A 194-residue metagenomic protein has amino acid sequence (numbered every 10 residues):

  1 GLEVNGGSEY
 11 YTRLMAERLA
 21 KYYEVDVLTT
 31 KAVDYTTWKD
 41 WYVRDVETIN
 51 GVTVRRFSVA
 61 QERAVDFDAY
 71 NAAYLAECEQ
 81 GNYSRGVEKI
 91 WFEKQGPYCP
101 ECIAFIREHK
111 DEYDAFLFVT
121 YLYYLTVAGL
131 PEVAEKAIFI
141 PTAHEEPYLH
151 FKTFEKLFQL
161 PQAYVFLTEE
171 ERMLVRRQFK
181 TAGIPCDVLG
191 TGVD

Functional and structural regions predicted by a protein language model:
G1-R13, A32-W38, K94: A short, glycine/small-residue-rich beta-strand->loop->alpha-helix junction that serves as a flexible
E3-V4, I90-G96, F116, F139-E146: Short, flexible loop segments at the rims of nucleotide/cofactor-binding pockets, characterized by
S8, T30, F118-V119, F166-T168 (+1 more regions): Replace "coordinates the UDP/GDP/TDP-sugar" with "coordinates nucleotide-activated sugar donors
L14-Y23: A short, Lys/Arg-enriched amphipathic alpha-helix followed by its capping loop at the start of a domain
T30-E108: A conserved catalytic-core segment of Leloir-type glycosyltransferases
V33, L122, E170-R172: Alpha-helix capping/helix-boundary segments
Y113-L122, T126-E145, V165: Active-site proximal beta-strand in glycosyltransferases
K136-P147, F154-D194: Donor nucleotide-sugar binding/catalytic pocket of nucleotide-sugar-dependent glycosyltransferases
